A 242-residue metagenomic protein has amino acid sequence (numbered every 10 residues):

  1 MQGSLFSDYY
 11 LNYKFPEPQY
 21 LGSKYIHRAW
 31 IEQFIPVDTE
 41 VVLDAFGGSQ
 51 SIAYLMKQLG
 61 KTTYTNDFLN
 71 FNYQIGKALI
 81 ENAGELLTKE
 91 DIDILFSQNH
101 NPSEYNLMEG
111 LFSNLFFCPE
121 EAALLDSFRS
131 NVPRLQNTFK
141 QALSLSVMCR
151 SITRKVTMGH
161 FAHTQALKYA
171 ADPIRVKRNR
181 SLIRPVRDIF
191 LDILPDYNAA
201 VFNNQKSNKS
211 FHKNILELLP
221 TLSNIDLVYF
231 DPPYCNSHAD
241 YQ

Functional and structural regions predicted by a protein language model:
M1-A45, S51-Q58, Q74, N82: S-adenosyl-L-methionine
D8, S23-K24, F116-Y241: SAM-dependent nucleic-acid methyltransferase catalytic core
Y13-K14, G110, N208, H212: Preference for short coil/turn "hinge" residues that link or interrupt alpha-helices
P16, S103-E104, K206-S207: Generic structural motif recognizing short loop/turn segments at the entrances and edges of beta-strands
L21, Y25, F46, Q50 (+4 more regions): Generic alpha-helical scaffold signal
I35-D38, G60, Q205, L222: A structural signal for short coil/turn segments at secondary-structure junctions
E40-Y105, G110-S113, S127-P133, A142 (+2 more regions): SAM cofactor-binding core of SAM-dependent methyltransferases, primarily the Rossmann-like beta-alpha-beta module
